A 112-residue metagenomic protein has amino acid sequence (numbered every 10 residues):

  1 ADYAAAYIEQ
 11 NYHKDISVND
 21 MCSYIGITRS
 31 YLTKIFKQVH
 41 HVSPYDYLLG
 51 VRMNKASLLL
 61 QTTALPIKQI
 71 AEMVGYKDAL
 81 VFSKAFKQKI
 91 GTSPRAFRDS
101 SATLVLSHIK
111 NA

Functional and structural regions predicted by a protein language model:
A6, Q10, D15, N19 (+2 more regions): Terminal helix-turn-helix DNA-binding modules in bacterial transcription factors
C22-I27, T33: Helix-turn-helix
Y24, M73-V74, K89: Residues within the alpha-helical elements of helix-turn-helix
G91-R95, T103: In a subset of proteins, long, contiguous C-terminal domains/tails are tracked
